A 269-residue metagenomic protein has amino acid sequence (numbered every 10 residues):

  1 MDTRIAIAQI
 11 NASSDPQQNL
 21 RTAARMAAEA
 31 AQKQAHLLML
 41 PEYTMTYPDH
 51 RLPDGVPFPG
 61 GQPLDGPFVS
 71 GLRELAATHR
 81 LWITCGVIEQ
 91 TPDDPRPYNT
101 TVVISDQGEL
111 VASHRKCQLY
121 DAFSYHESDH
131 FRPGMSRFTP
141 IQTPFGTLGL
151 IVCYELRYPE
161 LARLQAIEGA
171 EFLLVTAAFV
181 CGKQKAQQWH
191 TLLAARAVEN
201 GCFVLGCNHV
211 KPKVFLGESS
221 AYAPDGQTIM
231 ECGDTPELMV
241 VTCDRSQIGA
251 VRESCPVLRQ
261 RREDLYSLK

Functional and structural regions predicted by a protein language model:
M1-A6: Extreme N-terminal starter segment of soluble prokaryotic enzymes
Q9-D15: Short polar catalytic/cofactor-binding loops
P16, R25-D106, S113, V180-E199: Cys-nucleophile CN-hydrolase/nitrilase-fold catalytic domain and related Cys-dependent amidase chemistry that acts on
T46, V102, S113-Y120, S220 (+1 more regions): Short beta->alpha transition motifs characteristic of CBS
G61-T84, T147, C153-M239: CN hydrolase (nitrilase-like) catalytic-core segments centered on the catalytic cysteine and neighboring Lys/Glu
L64, P92-E168, C181-T191, S254-V257: Active-site catalytic loop in hydrolytic enzyme cores
C85-V87, T100-V103, T139, S219-A221 (+1 more regions): Short beta-strand scaffold segments in enzyme catalytic cores
S246-K269: A short C-terminal boundary segment appended to hydrolase-like catalytic domains
